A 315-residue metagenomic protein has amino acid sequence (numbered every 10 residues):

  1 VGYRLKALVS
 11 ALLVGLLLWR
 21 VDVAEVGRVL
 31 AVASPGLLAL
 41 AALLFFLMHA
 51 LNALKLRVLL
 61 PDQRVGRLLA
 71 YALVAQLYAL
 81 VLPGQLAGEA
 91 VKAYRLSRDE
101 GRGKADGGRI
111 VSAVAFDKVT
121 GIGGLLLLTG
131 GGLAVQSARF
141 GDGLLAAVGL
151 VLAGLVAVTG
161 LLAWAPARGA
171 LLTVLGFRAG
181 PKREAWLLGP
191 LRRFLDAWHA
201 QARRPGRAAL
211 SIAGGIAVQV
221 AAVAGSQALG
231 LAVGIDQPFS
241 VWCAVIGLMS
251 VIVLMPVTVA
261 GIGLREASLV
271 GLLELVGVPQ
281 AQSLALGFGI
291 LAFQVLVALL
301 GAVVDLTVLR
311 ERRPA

Functional and structural regions predicted by a protein language model:
V1-V74, V135-L254, Q280-A315: Predominantly cytoplasmic-facing regulatory/coupling regions of multi-pass membrane proteins
R67-A70, G88-E89, G101-D117, V278-G289: Membrane-interface alpha-helices at helix entry/exit sites of multi-pass transporters
L73-V91, R98, W198: Short intracellular "coupling" helices and adjacent cytoplasmic loop segments at the cytosolic face of multi-pass
Q76, L80-L86, A105, K118-L126 (+1 more regions): Mid-bilayer segments of alpha-helical transmembrane spans in multi-pass integral membrane proteins that mediate
Q76-G84, L231, I246-E266: Transmembrane alpha-helix interface/packing and boundary motifs in multi-pass membrane proteins, characterized by
V91-R95, V111, A213-G214, V257-V259: Hydrophobic alpha-helical membrane segments of integral membrane proteins
L96-R102, A267-Q282: Interfacial segments of multi-pass membrane proteins
A115-G123, L291-V295: Selective transmembrane-helix segments that form parts of the transport pathway or gating/packing helices in multipass
